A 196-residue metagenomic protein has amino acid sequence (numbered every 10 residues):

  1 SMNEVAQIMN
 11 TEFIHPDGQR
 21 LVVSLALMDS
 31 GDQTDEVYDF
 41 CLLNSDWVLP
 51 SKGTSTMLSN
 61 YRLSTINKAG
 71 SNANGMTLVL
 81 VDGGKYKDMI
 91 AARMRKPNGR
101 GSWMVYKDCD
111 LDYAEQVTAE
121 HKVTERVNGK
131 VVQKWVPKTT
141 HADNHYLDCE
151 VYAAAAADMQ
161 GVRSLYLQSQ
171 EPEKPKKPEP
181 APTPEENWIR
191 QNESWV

Functional and structural regions predicted by a protein language model:
S1-K130, P172-V196: Mg2+-dependent endonuclease catalytic cores in nucleic-acid-processing enzymes, primarily RNase H-like
Q116-L165: Extracellular low-complexity, Gly/Ser/Thr-rich intrinsically disordered linkers and protease-sensitive activation/hinge
V162-P175: Charge-dense, low-complexity polyampholytic segments
